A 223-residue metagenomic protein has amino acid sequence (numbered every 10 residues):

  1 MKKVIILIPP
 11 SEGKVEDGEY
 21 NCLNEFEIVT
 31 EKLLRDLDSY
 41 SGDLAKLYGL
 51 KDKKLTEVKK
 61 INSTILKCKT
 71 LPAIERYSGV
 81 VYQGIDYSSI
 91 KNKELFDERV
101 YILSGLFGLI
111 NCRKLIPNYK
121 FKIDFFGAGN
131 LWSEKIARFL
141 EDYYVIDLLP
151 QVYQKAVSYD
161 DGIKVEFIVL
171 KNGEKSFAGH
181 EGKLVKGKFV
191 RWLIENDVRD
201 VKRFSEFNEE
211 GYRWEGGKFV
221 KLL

Functional and structural regions predicted by a protein language model:
M1-I110, K114-F121: Near-N-terminal "mature-domain entry" segment
I85-L223: Internal, well-folded beta-alpha domain core
